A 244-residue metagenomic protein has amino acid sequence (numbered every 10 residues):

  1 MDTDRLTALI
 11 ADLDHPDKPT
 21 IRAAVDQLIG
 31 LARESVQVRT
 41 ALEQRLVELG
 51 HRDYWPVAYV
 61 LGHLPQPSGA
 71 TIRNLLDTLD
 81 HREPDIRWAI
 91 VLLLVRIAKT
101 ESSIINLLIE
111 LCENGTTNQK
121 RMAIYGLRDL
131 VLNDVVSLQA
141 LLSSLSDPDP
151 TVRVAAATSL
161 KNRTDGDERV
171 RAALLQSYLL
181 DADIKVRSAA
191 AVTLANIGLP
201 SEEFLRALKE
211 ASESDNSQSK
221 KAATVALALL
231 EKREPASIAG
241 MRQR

Functional and structural regions predicted by a protein language model:
M1, P19-E34, R52-P67, D77 (+6 more regions): Structural detector for internal amphipathic alpha-helices that build alpha-solenoid repeat scaffolds
M1-D12, R33-V47, Q66-D80, K99-C112 (+4 more regions): Amphipathic alpha-helical scaffolding segments comprising HEAT/armadillo-like alpha-solenoid repeats
L6-D14, A23, A155: Short terminal alpha-helical segments
L13-P19, Q44-R52, L79-D85, C112-N118 (+3 more regions): Short coil turns that connect the paired helices of HEAT/ARM alpha-solenoid repeats
